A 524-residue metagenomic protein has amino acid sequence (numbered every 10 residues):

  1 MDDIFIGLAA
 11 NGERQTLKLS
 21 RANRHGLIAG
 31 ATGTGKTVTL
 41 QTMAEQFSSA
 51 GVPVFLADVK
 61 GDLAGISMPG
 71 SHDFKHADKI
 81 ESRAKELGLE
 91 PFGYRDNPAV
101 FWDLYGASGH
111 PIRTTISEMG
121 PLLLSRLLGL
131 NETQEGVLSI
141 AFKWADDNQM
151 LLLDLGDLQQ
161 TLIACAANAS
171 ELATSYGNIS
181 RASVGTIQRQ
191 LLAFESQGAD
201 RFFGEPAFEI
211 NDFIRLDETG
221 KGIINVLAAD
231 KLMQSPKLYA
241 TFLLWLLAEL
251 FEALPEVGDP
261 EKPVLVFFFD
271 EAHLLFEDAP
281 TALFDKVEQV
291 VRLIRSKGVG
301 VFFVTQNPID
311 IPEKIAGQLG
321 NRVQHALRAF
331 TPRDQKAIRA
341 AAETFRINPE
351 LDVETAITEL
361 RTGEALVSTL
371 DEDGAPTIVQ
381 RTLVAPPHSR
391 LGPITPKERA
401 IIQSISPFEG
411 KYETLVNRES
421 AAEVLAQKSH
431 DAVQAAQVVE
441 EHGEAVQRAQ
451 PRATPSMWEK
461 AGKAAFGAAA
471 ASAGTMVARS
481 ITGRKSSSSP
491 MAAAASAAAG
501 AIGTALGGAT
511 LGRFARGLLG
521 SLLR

Functional and structural regions predicted by a protein language model:
M1-R14: N-terminal pre-Walker A segment at the start of P-loop NTPase domains
N11, P111-S117, L128, V323 (+2 more regions): Conserved P-loop NTPase motor module
E13, R21-G26, K221-L227: Pre-Walker A (Motif I) flank of P-loop NTPase domains
I28, T32, A279, P308: The conserved Walker
K36: Conserved lysine of the Walker
T42-E45, S67-P91, Q289-A375: Conserved ATP-driven motor cores of ASCE-family P-loop NTPases powering translocation/secretion/packaging/pilus
A44-V54, G61-K75, K79-Q289, E359-L360 (+1 more regions): P-loop NTPase motor domains
T454, W458-I481, P490-L522: Membrane-active amphipathic alpha-helices enriched in small hydrophobic residues
